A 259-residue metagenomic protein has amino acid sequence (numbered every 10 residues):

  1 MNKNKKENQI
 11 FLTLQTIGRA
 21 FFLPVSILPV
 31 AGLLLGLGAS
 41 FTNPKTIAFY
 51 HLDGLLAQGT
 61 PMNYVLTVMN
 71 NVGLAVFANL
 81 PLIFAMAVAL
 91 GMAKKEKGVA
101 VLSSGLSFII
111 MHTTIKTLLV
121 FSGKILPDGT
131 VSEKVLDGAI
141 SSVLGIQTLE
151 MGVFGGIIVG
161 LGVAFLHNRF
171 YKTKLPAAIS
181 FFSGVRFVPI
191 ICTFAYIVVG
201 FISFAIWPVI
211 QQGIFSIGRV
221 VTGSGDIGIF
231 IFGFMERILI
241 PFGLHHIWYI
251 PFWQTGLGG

Functional and structural regions predicted by a protein language model:
M1-N8: Transmembrane alpha-helical segments of polytopic membrane transport and secretion proteins
I10-I17, Y171-I190, V209-I231: Hydrophobic, small-residue-rich membrane helices and short re-entrant helix-turn-helix hairpins that build
I10-P176, F181: Early transmembrane hairpin of solute transport permeases
E96-A100, M151, G155, G184-A195 (+1 more regions): Membrane-interface starts of transmembrane alpha-helices
G105-I109, R186, F194-V198, G233-I238 (+1 more regions): Transmembrane helix-bundle signature of multi-pass membrane transporters/permeases
M111-V120, A195-A205: Hydrophobic alpha-helical segments and their helix-loop junctions in multi-pass secondary transporters
L161-A178, F194, I202-I214, H246-I250: Juxtamembrane interface elements at the cytosolic ends of transmembrane helices in multi-pass membrane proteins
W207-G259: Aromatic-rich transmembrane-lumenal/periplasmic boundary elements in polytopic membrane proteins
